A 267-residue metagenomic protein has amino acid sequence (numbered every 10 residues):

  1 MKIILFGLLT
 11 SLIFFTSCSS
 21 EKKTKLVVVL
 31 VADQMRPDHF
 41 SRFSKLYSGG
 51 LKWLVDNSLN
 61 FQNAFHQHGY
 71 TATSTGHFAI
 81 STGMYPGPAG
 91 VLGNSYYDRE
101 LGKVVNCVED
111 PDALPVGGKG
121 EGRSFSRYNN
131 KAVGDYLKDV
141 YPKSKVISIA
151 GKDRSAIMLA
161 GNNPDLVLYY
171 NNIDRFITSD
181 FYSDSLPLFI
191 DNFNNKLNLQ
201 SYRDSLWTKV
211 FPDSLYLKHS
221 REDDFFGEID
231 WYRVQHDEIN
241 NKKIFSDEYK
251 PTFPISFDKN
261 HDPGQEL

Functional and structural regions predicted by a protein language model:
M1-K25: Bacterial Sec-dependent N-terminal signal peptides
C18, W53, N63-G69, G122 (+2 more regions): Asp/Glu-centered strand-loop micro-motifs enriched in Gly/Pro and often flanked by an aromatic residue
K22, Q34, D38-L46, T71 (+2 more regions): Soluble non-cytosolic domains of exported or imported proteins
T24-P37, L54, I80, L137 (+1 more regions): Beta-strand elements within well-structured catalytic alpha/beta cores of enzymes that handle phosphate/sulfate esters
V31, F65-H66, A150, Q235: Residue-level recognition of beta-strand->loop/alpha-helix junctions
Q34-M35, Y85, D153: Short, glycine/serine-rich, charged loops/turns that create anion-binding and catalytic segments at active sites
S41-A89, K145-I149: Short, structured active-site-proximal loop/turn typified by the sulfatase FGly-forming signature C/S-X-P-X-R
G93-L267: His/Asp/Glu-rich, glycine-adjacent segments that coordinate divalent cations and/or stabilize oxyanion chemistry on
